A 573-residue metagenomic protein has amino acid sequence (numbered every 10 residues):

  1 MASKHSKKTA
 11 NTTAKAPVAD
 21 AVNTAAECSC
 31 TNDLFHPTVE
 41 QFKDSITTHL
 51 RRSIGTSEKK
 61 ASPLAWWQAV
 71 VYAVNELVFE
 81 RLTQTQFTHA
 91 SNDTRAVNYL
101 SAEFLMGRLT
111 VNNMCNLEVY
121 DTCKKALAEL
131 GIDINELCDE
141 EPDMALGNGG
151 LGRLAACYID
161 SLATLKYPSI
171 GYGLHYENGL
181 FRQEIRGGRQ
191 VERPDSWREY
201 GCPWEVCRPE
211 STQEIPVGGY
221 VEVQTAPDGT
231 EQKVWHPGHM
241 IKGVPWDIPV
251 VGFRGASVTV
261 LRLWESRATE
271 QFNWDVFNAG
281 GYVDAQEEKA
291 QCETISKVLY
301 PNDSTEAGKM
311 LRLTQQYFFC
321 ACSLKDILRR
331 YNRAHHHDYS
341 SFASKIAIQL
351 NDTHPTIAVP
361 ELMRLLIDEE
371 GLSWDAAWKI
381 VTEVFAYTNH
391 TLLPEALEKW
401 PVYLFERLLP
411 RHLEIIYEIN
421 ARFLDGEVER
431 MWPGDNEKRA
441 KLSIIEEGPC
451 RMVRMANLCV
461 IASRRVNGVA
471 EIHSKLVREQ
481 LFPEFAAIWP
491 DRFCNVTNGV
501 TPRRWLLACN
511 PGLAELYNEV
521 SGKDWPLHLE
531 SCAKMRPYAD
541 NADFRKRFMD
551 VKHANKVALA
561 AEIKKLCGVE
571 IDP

Functional and structural regions predicted by a protein language model:
A2-P573: A conserved ligand/cofactor-binding region detector
